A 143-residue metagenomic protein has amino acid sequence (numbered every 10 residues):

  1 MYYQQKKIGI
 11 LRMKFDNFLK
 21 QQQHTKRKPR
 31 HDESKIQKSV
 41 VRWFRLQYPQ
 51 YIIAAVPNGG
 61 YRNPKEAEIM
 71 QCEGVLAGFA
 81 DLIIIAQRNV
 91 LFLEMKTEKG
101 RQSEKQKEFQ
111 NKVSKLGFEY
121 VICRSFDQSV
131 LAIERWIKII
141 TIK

Functional and structural regions predicted by a protein language model:
M1-K143: Catalytic phosphate/metal-binding cores of nucleic-acid and nucleotide-processing enzymes, i.e., regions that mediate
